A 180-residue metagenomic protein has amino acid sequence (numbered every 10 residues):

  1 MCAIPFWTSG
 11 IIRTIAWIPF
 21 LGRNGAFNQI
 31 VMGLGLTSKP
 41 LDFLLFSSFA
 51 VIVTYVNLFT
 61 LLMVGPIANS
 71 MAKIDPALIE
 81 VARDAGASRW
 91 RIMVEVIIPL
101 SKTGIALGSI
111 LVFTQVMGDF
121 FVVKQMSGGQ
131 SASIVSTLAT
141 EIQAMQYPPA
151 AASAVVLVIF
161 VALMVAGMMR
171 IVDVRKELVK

Functional and structural regions predicted by a protein language model:
M1-L21, I79-E80, M93-V94, K102-T103: Cytoplasmic-entry segments and transmembrane alpha-helices of multi-pass inner-membrane transporters
I4, N57-F59, M63-P76, S88-G118 (+1 more regions): Transmembrane alpha-helices
R13-A16, M63, S109-I110, G118 (+2 more regions): Hydrophobic/aromatic residues in alpha-helical transmembrane segments
T14-V56, W90, M126-Q130: Membrane-interfacial helix termini and adjacent extracytoplasmic/periplasmic loops of multi-pass transporters
S48-F49, I79, W90, K102 (+2 more regions): Residues that define the loop-to-transmembrane-helix transition and helix capping in multi-pass membrane transporters
A68-R83, A151-K180: C-terminal transmembrane helix and the adjacent membrane-cytosol boundary/short C-terminal tail of inner/organellar
V116-M117, V123-M169: Interhelical loop and adjacent transmembrane-helix boundary motif in polytopic membrane transport permeases
